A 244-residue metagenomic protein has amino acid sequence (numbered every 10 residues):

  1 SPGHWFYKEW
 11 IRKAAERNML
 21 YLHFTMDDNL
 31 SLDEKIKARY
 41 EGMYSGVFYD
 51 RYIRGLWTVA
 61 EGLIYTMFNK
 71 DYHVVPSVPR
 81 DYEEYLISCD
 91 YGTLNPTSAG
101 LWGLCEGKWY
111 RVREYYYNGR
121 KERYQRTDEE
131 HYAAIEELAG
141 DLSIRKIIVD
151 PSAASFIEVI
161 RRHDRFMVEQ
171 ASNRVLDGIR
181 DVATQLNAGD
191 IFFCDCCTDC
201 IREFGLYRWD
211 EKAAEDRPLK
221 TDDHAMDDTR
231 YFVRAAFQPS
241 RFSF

Functional and structural regions predicted by a protein language model:
S1-M43: ASCE P-loop NTPase helicase motor core
M19-H23, L86, V168: Conserved beta-strand scaffold positions in the cores of enzyme catalytic domains, especially in NTP/NDP-utilizing
L22-F24, I53, V112, A171: Hydrophobic residues at beta-strand termini and immediately following loops that shape nucleotide-binding pockets
F24, I53, A99, I147 (+2 more regions): A residue-level signal for conserved active-site and pocket-lining positions in enzyme catalytic cores
N29-C89: ATPase catalytic-site recognition across NTP-hydrolyzing enzymes
R80-L104: Gly/Thr-rich phosphate-binding beta-strand-loop-beta motif of the actin/hexokinase/Hsp70
G100, C105-P218, F237-F244: Mg2+-dependent endonuclease catalytic cores in nucleic-acid-processing enzymes, primarily RNase H-like
D222-F244: Charge-patterned, long linear interaction tracts outside catalytic cores
